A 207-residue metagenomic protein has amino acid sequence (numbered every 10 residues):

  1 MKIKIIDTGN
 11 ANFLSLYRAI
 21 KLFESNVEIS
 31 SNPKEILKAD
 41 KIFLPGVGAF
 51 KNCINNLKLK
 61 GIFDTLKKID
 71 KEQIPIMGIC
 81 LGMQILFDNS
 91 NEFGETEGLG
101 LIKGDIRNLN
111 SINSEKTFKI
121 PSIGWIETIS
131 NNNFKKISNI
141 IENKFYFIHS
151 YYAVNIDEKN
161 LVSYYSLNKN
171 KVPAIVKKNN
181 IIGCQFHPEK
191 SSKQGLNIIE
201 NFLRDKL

Functional and structural regions predicted by a protein language model:
M1-K4: Extreme N-terminal starter segment of soluble prokaryotic enzymes
V27-K38: Short acidic low-complexity segments
K41: Short, Asp-centered acidic motifs that coordinate Mg2+ and/or phosphate in catalytic or ligand-binding sites
G48-S122, E200: Cysteine-nucleophile active-site neighborhood
S90-K169: Pocket-forming structural segment of enzyme catalytic cores
E142, K177-I181: Beta-strand-turn-beta hairpins that frame and shape the catalytic cleft of phosphate-ester-processing enzymes
N170-K177: Short, surface-exposed beta-strand/loop micro-motifs that present aromatic residues
C184-L207: Acyltransferase
